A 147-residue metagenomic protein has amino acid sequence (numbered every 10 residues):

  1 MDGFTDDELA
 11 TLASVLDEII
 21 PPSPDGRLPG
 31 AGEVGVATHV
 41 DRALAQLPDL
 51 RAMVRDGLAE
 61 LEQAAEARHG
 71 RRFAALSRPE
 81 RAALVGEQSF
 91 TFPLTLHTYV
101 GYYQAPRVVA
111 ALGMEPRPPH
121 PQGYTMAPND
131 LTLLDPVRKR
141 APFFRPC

Functional and structural regions predicted by a protein language model:
M1-A10: N-terminal module-boundary/linker segments of secreted carbohydrate-active enzymes
A10, S14, E18-P21, R27-G30 (+1 more regions): Mature-region segments of soluble proteins
